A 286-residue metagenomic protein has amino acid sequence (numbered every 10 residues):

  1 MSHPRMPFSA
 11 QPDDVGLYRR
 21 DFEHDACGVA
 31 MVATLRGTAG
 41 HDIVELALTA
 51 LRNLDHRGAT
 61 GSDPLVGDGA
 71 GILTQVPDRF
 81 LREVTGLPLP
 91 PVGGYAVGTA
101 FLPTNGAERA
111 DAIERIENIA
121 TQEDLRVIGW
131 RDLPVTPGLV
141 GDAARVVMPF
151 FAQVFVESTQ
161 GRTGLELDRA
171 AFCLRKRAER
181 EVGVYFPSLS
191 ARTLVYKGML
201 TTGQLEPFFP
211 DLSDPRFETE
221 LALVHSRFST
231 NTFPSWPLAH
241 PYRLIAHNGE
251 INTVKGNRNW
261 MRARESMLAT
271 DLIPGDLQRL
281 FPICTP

Functional and structural regions predicted by a protein language model:
S2-P286: Conserved short alpha-helical segments that host acidic/polar catalytic motifs at enzyme active sites
